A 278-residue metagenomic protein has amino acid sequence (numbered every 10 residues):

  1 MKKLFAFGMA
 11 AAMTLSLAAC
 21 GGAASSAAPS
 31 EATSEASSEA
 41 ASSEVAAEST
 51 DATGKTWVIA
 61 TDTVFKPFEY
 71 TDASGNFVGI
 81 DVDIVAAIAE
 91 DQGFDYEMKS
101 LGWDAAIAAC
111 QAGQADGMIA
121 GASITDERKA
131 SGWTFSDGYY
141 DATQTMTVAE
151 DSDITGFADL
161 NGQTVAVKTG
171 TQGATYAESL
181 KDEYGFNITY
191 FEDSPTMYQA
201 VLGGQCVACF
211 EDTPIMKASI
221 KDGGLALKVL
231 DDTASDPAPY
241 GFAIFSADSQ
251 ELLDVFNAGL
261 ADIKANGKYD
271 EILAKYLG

Functional and structural regions predicted by a protein language model:
A18-S34, S38-E39: Bacterial lipoprotein signal-peptidase II cleavage site
A47-A122: Extracytoplasmic small-molecule ligand-binding "clamshell" domains of the periplasmic binding protein/Venus flytrap
T61-F65, K99-D104, G113-D126, E150 (+4 more regions): Beta->alpha turn/N-cap motifs
T63, Y140-V148, K217, K221-A258 (+1 more regions): Periplasmic-binding protein-like
V82-D83, M98-A109, S152, I188-G203: Short helix-initiation/N-cap motifs at beta->coil->alpha
F94-E97, Q172-T189, L227-A234, A258-G278: Ligand-binding clefts/hinges and TM-proximal coupling segments of bilobed small-molecule sensing domains
A122-A130, E178-S179, L202-G203, V207-D236: A ligand-binding cleft/hinge motif common to bilobed small-molecule-binding domains
V148-V165: Flexible hinge/capping segments at coil-to-helix
